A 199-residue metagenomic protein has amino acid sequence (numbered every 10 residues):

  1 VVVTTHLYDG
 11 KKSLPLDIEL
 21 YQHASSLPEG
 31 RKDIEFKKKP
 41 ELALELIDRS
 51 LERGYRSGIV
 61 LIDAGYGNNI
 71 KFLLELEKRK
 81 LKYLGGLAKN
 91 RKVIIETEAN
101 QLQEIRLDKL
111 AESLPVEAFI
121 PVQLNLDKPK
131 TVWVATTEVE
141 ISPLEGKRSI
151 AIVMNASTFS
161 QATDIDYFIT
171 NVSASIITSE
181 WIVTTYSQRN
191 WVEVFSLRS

Functional and structural regions predicted by a protein language model:
V1-L81, G86-A88: Polybasic low-complexity intrinsically disordered regions
L7-P28, K32, F36, K82-V192: An anionic, glycine-rich sequence signature occurring as long contiguous blocks
